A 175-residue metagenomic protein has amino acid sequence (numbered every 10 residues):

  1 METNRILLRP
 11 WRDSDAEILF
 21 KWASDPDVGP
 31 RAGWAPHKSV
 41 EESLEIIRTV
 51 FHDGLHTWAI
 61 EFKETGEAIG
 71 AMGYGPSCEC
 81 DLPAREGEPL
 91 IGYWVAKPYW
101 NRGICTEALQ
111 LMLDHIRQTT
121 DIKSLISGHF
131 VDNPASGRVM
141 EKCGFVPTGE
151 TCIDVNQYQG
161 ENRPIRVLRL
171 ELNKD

Functional and structural regions predicted by a protein language model:
M1-D27, E61-D175: Acyl-donor (CoA/ACP) binding surface of acyl/acetyltransferases
D27-R48: Conserved GNAT-fold acetyl-CoA-binding loop/helix
A32-P36, H56-F62: A short, aromatic/hydrophobic, helix- or strand-capping loop or linear motif that either lines the entrance/gate
H37-E42, F51-D53, I104-C105, N156-E161: Short C-terminal domain-edge/linker segments immediately following a structured domain
K38-E42, D53-H56, Y74-G75, T148-I153: Short amphipathic alpha-helical surface micro-motifs
I47-A59: A short helix-loop-beta-strand connector motif used in the catalytic cores of GNAT acetyltransferases and, in some
